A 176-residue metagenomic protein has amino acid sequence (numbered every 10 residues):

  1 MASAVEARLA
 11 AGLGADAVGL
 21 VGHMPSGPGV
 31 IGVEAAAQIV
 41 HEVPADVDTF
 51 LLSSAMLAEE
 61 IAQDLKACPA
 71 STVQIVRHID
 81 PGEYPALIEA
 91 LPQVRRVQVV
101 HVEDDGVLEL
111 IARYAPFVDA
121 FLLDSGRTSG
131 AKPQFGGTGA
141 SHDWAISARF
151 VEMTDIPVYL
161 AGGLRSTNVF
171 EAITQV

Functional and structural regions predicted by a protein language model:
M1-L160, L164-V176: Conserved N-terminal beta1-alpha1 strand-loop-helix module at the mouth
